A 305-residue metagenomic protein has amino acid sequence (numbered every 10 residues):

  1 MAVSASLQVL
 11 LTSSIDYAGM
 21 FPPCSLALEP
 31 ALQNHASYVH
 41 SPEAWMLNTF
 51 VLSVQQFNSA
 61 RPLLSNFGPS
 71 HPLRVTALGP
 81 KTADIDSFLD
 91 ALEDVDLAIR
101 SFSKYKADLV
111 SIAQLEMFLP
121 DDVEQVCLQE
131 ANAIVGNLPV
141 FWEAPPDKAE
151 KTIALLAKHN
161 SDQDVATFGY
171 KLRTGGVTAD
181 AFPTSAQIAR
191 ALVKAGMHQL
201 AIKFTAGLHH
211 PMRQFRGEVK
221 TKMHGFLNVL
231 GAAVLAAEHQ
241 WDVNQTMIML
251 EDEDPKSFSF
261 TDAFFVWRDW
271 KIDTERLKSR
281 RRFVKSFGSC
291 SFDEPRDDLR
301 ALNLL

Functional and structural regions predicted by a protein language model:
M1-C127, L138, A237-L305: Alpha/beta catalytic barrel-like cores
V51, E116, E143, K171 (+1 more regions): Residues in well-ordered beta-strands of folded domains
Q55, L78-T82, F118-D122, E143-D147 (+2 more regions): Active-site beta-loop-alpha junctions enriched in small/polar residues
R61-N66, I153-N160, I188-M197: Short amphipathic alpha-helices and their capping/turn segments at secondary-structure boundaries
F88-L92, E124-N132, A149-S161, A181-I188 (+1 more regions): Distinct, well-ordered alpha-helical segments
A107-S111, E130-F141, L156-Y170, L200-A201: Glycine-enriched alpha-helix->loop->beta-strand junction motifs that scaffold or abut catalytic
V110-F141, P145-K151, S185, F204: Divalent metal-binding pocket/active-site signature
E150, D164-T246: Catalytic alpha/beta core domains of metabolic enzymes, predominantly
